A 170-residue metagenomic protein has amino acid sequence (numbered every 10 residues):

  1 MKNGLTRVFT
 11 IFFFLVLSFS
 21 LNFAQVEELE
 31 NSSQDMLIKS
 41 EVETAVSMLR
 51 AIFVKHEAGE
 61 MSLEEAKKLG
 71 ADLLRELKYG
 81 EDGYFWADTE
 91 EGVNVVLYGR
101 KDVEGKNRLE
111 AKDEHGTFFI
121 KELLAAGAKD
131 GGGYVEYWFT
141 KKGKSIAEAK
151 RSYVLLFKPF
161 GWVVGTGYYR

Functional and structural regions predicted by a protein language model:
M1-R170: N-terminal membrane-sensor/transducer module of prokaryotic signaling receptors
